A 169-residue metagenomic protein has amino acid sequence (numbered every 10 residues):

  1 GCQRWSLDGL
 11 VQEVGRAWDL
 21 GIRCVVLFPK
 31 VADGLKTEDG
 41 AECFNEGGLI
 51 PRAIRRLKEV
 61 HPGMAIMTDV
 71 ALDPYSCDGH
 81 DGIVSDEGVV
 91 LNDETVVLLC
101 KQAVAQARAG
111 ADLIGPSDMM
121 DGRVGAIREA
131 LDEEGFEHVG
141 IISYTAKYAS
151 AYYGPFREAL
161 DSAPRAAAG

Functional and structural regions predicted by a protein language model:
G1-G169: Alpha/beta enzyme core
